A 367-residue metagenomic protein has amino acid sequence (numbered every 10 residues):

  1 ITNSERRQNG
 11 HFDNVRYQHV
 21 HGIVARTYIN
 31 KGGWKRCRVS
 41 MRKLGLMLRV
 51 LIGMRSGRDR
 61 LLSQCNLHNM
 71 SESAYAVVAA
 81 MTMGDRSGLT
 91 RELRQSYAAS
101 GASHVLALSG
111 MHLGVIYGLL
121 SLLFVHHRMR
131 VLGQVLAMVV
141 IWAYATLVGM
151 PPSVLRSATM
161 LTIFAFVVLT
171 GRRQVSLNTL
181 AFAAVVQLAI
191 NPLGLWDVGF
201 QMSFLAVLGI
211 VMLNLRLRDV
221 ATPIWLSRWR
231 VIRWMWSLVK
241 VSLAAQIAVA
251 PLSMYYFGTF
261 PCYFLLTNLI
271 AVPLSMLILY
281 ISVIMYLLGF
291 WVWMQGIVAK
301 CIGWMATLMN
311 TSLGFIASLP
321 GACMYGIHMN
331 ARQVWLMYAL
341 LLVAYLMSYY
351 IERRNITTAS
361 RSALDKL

Functional and structural regions predicted by a protein language model:
I1-H104: Membrane-interface helix/helix-cap signal primarily in integral membrane proteins
T27, T90-F264, G326-L367: Hydrophobic alpha-helical transmembrane segments in multi-pass membrane proteins
R36-M47, A99, M254-I270, Y280-Y338: Membrane-interface amphipathic/re-entrant loop segments adjacent to transmembrane helices in multi-pass membrane
C37, M41-Q64, L217-V220, I224 (+5 more regions): Short helical patches
N69-S73, V175, R218, L313-A317: Proline-centered turn/helix-capping motifs that create local helix->coil transitions or kinks
W142, S242, N268-P273, W304: Transmembrane helix-bundle signature of multi-pass membrane transporters/permeases
